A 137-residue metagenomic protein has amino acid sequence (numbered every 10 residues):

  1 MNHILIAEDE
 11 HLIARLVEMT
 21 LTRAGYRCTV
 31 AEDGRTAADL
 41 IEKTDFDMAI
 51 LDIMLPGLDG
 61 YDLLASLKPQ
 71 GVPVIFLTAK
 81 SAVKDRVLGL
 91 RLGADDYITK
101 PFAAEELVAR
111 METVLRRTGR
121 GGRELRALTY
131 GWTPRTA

Functional and structural regions predicted by a protein language model:
H3, T113-A137: Short, Lys/Arg-enriched segments at the junction into DNA-binding effector domains of transcriptional regulators
E8, L55: Conserved acidic carboxylate
L12-R23: Charged docking surfaces used in two-component/phosphorelay signaling
G25-D33, L40: Short hydrophobic/Thr-rich beta-strand motif most characteristic of the beta2 strand and flanking loop of CheY-like
D33, D59-D62: Acidic catalytic/metal-coordinating carboxylates
D52, T78: Active-site residues of response regulator receiver
P56, A82, K100: The feature encodes the CheY-like receiver
